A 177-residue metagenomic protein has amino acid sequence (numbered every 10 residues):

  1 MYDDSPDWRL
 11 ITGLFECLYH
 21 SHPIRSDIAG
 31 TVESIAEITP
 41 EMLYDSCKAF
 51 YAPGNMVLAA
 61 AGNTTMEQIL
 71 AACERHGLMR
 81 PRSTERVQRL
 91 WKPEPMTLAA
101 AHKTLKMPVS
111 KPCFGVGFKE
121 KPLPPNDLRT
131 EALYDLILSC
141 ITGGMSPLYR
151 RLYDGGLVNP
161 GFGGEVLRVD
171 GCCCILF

Functional and structural regions predicted by a protein language model:
M1-R86, M145, R151-F177: Charge-rich, well-structured scaffold segments of protease-associated domains
T84-P147, R151: His/Glu-based metal-binding/catalytic segments typifying zinc-dependent metallopeptidases
